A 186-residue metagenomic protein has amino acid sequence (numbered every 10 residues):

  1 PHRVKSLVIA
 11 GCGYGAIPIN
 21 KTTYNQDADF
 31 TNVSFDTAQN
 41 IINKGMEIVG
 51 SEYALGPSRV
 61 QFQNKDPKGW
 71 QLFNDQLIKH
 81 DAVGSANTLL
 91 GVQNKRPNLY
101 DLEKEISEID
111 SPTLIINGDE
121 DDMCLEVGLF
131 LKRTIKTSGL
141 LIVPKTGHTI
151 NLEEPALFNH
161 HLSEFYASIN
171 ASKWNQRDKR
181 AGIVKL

Functional and structural regions predicted by a protein language model:
R3-I48: Flexible "cap/lid" loop of the alpha/beta hydrolase fold
I19, N25, N40-E105: Conserved alpha/beta-hydrolase catalytic His-Asp/Glu region
E103, L129-F130, A156: Active-site phosphate/pyrophosphate- and oxyanion-stabilizing loops and adjacent acidic/basic residues in soluble
I106-D110, R133-I135: Short, conserved loop/helix-junction motifs that constitute active-site signature segments in enzyme catalytic cores
I109, I115-N117: Short beta-strand/loop motif that positions the catalytic acidic residue of the alpha/beta-hydrolase fold
D122-V127: Conserved alpha/beta-hydrolase "acid-adjacent" motif
S138-L186: Catalytic active-site module of serine/aspartate enzymes centered on a nucleophile-bearing elbow/loop
